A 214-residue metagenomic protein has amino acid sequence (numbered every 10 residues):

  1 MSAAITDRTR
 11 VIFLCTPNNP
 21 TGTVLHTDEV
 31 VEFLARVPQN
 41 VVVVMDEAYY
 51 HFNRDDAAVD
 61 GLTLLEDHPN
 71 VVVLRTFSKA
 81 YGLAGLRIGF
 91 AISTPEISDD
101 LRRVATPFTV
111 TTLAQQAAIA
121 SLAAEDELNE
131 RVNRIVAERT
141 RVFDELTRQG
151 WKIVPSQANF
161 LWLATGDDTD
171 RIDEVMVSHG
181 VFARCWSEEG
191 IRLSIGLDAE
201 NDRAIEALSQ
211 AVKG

Functional and structural regions predicted by a protein language model:
M1-R8, P20-V43, E47-S78: Active-site pre-lysine segment of PLP-dependent enzymes
V11-P17, V43-E47, V154-S156, R184-S187: Short beta-strands and strand-loop turn motifs
D28, E32, E174-G214: PLP-dependent enzyme catalytic core of the Aspartate aminotransferase-like
N70-T147, W151-V154: PLP-dependent aminotransferase class I/II
L86, Q157-N159, S187-I191: Short amphipathic alpha-helical segments
I135-V136, T140, D144-H179, I195: Conserved PLP-binding catalytic core of the aspartate aminotransferase-like
